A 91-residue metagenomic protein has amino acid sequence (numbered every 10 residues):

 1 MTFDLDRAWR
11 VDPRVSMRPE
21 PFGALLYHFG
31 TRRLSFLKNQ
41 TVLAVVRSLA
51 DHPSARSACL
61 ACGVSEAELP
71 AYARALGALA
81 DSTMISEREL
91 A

Functional and structural regions predicted by a protein language model:
M1-S48, E87-A91: Acidic, low-complexity/disordered tracts enriched in E/D and polar residues
R33-A91: Long, charge-rich, low-complexity alpha-helical segments
